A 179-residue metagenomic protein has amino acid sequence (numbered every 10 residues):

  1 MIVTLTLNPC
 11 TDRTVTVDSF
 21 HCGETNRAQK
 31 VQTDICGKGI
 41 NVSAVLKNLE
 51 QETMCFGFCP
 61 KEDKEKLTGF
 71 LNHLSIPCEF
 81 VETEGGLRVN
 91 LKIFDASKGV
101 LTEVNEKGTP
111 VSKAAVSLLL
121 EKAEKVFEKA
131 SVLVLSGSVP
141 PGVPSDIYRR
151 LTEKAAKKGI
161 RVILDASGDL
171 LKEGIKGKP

Functional and structural regions predicted by a protein language model:
M1-F56, K64-K66: Glycine-rich phosphate/adenosyl-contacting loop at the front of the ribokinase-like
L5-P9, F58-K61, T83, A96 (+2 more regions): Cofactor-binding loop segments of dinucleotide-utilizing enzymes, especially the Rossmann-like FAD- and NAD(P)+-binding
S19-C22, L71-L74, R149-L151: Short, solvent-exposed amphipathic alpha-helical segments in soluble enzyme and RNA/protein-processing domains
E24, N48-A130: Conserved N-terminal subdomain of the carbohydrate kinase-like
V132-P179: Conserved beta-alpha-beta core of the PfkB/ribokinase-like small-molecule kinase fold
